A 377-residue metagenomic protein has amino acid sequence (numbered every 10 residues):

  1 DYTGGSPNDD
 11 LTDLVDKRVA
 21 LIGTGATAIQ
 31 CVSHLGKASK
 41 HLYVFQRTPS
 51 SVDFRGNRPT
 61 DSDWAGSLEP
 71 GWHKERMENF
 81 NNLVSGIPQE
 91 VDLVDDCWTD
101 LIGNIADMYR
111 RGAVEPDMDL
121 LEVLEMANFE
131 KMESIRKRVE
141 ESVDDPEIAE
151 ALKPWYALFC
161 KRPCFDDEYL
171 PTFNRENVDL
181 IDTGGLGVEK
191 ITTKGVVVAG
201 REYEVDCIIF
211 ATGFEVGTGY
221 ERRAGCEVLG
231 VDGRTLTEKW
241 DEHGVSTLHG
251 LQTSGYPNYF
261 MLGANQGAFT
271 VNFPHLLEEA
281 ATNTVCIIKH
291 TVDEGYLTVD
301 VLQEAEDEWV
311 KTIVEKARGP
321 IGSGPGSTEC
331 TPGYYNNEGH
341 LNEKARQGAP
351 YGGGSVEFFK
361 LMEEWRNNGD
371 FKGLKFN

Functional and structural regions predicted by a protein language model:
Y2-V19, T24, S39-N377: N-terminal FAD-binding dinucleotide-binding subdomain shared by FAD-dependent oxidases/monooxygenases
A28: N-terminal Rossmann-fold NAD(P) dinucleotide-binding loop
C31-L35: Aromatic pocket-lining residues of Rossmann-like dinucleotide-binding sites
